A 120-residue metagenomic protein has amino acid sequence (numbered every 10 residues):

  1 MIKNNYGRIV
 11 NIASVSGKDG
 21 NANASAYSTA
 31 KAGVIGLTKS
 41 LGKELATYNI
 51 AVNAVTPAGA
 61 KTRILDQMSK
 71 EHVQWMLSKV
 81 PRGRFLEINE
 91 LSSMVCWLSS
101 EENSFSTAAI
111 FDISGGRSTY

Functional and structural regions predicted by a protein language model:
S14: Residue(s) in the substrate-gating loop at a strand-loop-helix junction that position the organic substrate next
K18, T56-Q67: Short, flexible catalytic-loop segment of classical short-chain dehydrogenase/reductase
D19, C96, T107-Y120: Short C-terminal tail/terminal secondary-structure segment of NAD(P)H-dependent dehydrogenase/reductase domains
G20-A24, T29, A46-T47: Active-site "substrate specificity/gating" loop of NAD(P)-dependent dehydrogenases, especially the short-chain
A30, T38: Active-site helix of classical SDR
K43-T47, S104: Alpha-helical segment proximal to the catalytic Tyr-Lys
A51-P57, K61, S99, D112-S114: Conserved SDR Rossmann-fold cofactor-binding beta-strand/turn motif
V80-L91, E102: A conserved structural motif in NAD(P)-dependent oxidoreductases
